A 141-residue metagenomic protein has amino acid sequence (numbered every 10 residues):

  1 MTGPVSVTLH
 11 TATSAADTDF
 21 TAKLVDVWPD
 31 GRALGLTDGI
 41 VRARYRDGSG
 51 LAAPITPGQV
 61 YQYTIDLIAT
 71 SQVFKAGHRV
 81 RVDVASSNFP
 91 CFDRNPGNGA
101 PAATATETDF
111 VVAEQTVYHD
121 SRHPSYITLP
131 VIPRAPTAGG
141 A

Functional and structural regions predicted by a protein language model:
M1-A141: Glycine/threonine-rich phosphate-binding loop and adjacent beta-strand/alpha-helix elements that clamp
